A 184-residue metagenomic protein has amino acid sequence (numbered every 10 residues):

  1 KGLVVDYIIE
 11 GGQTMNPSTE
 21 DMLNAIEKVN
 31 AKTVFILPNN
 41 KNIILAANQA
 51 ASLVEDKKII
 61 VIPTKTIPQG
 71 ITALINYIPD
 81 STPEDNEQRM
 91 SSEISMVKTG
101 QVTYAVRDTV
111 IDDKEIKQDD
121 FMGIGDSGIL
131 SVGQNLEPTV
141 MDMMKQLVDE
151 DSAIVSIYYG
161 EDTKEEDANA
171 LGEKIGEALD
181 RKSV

Functional and structural regions predicted by a protein language model:
K1-S183: N-terminal loops that bind phosphate or other acidic moieties and the adjacent beta-alpha structural core
